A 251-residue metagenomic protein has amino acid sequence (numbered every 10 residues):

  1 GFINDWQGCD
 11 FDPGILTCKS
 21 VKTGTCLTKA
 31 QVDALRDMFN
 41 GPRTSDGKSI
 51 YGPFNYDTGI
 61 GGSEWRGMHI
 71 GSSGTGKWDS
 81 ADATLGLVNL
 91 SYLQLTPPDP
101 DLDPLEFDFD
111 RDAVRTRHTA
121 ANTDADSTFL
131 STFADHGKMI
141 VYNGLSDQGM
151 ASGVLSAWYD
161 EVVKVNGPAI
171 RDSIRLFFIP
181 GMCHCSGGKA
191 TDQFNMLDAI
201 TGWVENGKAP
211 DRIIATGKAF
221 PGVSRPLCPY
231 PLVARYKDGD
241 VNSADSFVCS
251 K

Functional and structural regions predicted by a protein language model:
G1-K251: C-terminal His-loop and adjacent cap/lid subdomain of alpha/beta-hydrolase
